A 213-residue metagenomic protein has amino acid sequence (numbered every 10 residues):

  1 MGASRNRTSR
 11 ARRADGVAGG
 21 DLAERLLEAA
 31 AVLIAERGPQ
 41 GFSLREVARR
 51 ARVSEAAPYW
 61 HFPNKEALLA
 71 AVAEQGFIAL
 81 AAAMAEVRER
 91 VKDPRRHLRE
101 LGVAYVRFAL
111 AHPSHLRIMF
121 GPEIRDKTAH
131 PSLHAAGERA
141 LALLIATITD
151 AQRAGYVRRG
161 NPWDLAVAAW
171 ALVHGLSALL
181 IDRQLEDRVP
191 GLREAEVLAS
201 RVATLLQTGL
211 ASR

Functional and structural regions predicted by a protein language model:
M1-D21, V32, V91, D182-Q184 (+1 more regions): N-terminal intrinsically disordered/low-complexity leader segments
L22-A30, V47, V72-G76, L80 (+2 more regions): Generic hydrophobic, amphipathic alpha-helix propensity
A23, L44, E66, A70 (+7 more regions): Short, structured helix-loop boundary elements
R25, L33-A67, A71: Helix-turn-helix
A29-A30, A48-A51, G102, A166: Small-residue (primarily alanine) positions within well-ordered alpha-helices, especially packing/interaction faces
A71, A85-H115, G137, W163-A169: Hydrophobic alpha-helical connector segments
R99-G121, A142-A146, W170-I181, T208 (+1 more regions): Helical hydrophobic small-molecule/effector-binding pocket
K127-H134, E138, Q152-V202, R213: Hydrophobic/aromatic-rich alpha-helical bundle segments in the mid-to-C-terminal region
